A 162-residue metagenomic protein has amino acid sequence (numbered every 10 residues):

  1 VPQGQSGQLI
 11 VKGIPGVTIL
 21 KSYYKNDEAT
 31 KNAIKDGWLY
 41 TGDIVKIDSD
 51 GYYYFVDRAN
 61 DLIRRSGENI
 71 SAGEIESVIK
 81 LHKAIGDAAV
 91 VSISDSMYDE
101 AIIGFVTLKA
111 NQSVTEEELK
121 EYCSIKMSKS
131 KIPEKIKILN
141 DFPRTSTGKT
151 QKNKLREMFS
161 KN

Functional and structural regions predicted by a protein language model:
P2, V11, G16, K21-S22 (+5 more regions): AMP-binding/adenylate-forming catalytic core of the ANL superfamily
S6: Phosphate-recognition beta-domain surfaces
G37: FAD-site-proximal beta/loop scaffold in flavoenzymes
I136-L139: General small-molecule cofactor/ligand-binding pocket signal
F159-N162: A short, polar/charged loop-to-alpha-helix boundary motif
